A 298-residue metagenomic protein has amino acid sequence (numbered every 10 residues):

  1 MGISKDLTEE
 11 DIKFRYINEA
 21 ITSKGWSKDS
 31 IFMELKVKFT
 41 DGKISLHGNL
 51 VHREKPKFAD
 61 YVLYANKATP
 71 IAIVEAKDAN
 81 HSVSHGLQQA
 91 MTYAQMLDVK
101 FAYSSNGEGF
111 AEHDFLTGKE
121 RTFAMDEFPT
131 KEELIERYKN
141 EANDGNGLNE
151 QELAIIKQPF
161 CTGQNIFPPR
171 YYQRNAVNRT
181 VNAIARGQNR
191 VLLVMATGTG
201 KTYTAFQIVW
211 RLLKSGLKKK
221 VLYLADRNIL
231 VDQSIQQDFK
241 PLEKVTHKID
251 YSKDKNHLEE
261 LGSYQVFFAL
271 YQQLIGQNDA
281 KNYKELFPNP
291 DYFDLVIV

Functional and structural regions predicted by a protein language model:
M1-K220, A225, I229-V245, G262-V266 (+3 more regions): ATP-dependent helicase/translocase motor core
T246-E260: Functional beta-strand-loop-alpha-helix junction segments that form "active/interaction loops" within catalytic
Y283: P-loop NTPase motor-domain active sites and their immediate coupling elements
